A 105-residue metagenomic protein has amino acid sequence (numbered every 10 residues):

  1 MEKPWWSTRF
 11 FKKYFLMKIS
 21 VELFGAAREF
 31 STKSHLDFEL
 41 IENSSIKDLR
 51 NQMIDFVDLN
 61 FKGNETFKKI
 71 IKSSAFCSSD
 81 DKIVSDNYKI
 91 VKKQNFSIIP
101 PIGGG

Functional and structural regions predicted by a protein language model:
E2-G104: Ubiquitin-like/PB1-type beta-grasp interaction modules and other compact soluble beta-rich domains
